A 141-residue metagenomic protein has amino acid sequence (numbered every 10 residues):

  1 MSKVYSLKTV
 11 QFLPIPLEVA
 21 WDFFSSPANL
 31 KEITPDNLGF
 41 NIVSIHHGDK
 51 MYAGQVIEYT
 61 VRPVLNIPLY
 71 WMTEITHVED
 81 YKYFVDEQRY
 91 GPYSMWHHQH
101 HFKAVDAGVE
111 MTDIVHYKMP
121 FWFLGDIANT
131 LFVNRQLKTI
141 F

Functional and structural regions predicted by a protein language model:
M1-Y52: Hydrophobic ligand-binding cavity/cleft-lining segments
V4-F12, V56, Y70, Y83 (+2 more regions): Intrinsic-disorder/low-complexity, polar/charged segments enriched in Ser/Thr/Lys/Arg/Asp/Glu/Gln
T9-Q11, S44-I45, Y70-H77, Q88-R89 (+2 more regions): Hydrophobic/aromatic beta-strand elements that line small-molecule binding cavities or substrate pockets in beta-rich
L13-I15, V61-L65, H77-E79, P92 (+2 more regions): Beta-strand elements of well-folded, non-transmembrane domains
P16-E18, G48-Y52, T76-Y83, H101-T112: A short, structured loop/turn motif at beta-sheet edges
V19-F24, L30, I57-Y59, I75 (+3 more regions): Hydrophobic pocket/interface hotspot
K31, I42-Y90: Glycine-rich portal/gate segments that line the openings of hydrophobic small-molecule binding cavities
E87-T139: Beta-strand/loop substructures that line and gate deep hydrophobic ligand-binding cavities in soluble
